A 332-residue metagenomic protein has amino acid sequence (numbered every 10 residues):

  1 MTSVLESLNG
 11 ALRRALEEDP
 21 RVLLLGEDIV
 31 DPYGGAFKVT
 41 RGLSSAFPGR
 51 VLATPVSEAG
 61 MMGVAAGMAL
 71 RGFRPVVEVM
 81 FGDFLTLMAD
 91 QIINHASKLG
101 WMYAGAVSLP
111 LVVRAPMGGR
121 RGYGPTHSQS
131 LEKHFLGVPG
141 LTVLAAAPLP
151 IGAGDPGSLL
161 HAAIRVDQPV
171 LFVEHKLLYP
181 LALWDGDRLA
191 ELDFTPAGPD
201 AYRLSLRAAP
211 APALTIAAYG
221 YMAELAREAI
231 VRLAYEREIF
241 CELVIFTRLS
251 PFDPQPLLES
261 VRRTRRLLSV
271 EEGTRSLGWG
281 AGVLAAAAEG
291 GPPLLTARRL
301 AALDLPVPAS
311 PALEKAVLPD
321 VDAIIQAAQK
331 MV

Functional and structural regions predicted by a protein language model:
M1-L183, K315-A316: Thiamine diphosphate
V30, F37-S45, V107-L111, K176-V332: Thiamine diphosphate
